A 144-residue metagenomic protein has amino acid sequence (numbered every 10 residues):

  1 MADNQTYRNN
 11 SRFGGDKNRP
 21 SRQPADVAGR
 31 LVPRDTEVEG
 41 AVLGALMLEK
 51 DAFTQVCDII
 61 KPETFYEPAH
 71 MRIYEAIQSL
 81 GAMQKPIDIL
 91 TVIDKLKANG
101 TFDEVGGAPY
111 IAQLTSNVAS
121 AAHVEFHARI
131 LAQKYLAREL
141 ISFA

Functional and structural regions predicted by a protein language model:
M1-L136: Noncatalytic partner-interaction/assembly domains of nucleic-acid and motor enzyme complexes, especially the accessory
L136-F143: Hydrophobic alpha-helical hairpins/lids featuring a short glycine-rich hinge
